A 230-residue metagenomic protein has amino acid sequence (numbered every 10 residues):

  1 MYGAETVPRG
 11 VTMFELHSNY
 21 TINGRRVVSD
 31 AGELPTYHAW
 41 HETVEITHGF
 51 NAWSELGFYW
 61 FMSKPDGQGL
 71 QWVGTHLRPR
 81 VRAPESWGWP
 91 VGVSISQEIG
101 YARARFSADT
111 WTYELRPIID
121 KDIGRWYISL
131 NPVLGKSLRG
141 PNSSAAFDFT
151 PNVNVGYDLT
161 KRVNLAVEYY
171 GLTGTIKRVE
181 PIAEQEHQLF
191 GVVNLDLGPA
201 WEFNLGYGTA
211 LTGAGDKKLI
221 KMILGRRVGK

Functional and structural regions predicted by a protein language model:
M1-K230: Transmembrane beta-barrel domains of Gram-negative outer membranes and organellar outer membranes
